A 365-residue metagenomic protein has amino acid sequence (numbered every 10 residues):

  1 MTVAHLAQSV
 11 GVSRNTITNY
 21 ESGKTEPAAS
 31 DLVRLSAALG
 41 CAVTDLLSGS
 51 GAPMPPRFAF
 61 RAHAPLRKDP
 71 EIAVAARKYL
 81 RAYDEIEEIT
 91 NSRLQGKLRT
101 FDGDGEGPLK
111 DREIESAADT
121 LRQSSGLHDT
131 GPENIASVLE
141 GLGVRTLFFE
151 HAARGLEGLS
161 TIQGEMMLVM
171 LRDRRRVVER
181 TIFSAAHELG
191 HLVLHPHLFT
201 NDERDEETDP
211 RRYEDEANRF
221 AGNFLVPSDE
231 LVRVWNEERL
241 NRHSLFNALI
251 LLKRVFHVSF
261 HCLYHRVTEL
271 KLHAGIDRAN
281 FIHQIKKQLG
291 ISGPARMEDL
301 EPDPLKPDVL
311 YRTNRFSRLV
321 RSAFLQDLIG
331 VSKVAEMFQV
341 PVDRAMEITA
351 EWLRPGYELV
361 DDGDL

Functional and structural regions predicted by a protein language model:
M1-L365: Active-site hotspot residues in diverse enzymes, especially metal/ion-binding acidic/histidine motifs
